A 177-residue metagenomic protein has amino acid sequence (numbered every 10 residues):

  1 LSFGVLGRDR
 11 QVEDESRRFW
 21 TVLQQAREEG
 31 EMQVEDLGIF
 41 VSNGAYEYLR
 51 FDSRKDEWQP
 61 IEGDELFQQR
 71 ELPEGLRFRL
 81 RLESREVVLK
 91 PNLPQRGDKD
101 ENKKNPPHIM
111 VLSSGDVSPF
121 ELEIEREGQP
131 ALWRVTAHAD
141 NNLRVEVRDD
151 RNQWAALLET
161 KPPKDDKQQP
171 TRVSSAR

Functional and structural regions predicted by a protein language model:
G4-V5, R10-R18, E28, S42-R177: N-terminal helix-rich module
F19-Q33: Phosphate-interacting basic helix/loop segments used at nucleotide- and nucleic-acid interfaces
E35-I39: Short, hydrophobic-rich beta-strand element in sensory/regulatory alpha-beta domains
